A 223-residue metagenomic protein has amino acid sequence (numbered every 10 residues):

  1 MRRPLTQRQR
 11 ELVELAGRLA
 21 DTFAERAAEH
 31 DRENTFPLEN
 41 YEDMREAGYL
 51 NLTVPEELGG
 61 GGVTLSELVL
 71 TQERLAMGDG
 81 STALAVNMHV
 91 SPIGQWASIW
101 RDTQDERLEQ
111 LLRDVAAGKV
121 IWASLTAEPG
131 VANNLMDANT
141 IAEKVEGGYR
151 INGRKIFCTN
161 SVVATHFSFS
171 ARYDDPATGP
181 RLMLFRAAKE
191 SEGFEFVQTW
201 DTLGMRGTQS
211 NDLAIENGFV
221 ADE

Functional and structural regions predicted by a protein language model:
M1-L70: Alpha-helical interface subdomain recognition
L38-E46, L52-R154, T159: Glycine-rich flavin
I99-D102, V145-G147, R172-P176, K189-E192 (+1 more regions): Short loop segments at secondary-structure junctions
G130, V197, E223: Conserved catalytic-core motifs characterized by acidic clusters
N139-I141, H166-S170, L184-R186, D212-N217: Conserved hydrophobic/aromatic beta-strand scaffold that supports enzyme active sites
E146-R150, H166, S210: A generic structural signal for beta-strand entry/edge sites
R154-F196: A short core secondary-structure module
E192-F219: Flexible, small-/acidic-enriched active-site or ligand-binding loops
